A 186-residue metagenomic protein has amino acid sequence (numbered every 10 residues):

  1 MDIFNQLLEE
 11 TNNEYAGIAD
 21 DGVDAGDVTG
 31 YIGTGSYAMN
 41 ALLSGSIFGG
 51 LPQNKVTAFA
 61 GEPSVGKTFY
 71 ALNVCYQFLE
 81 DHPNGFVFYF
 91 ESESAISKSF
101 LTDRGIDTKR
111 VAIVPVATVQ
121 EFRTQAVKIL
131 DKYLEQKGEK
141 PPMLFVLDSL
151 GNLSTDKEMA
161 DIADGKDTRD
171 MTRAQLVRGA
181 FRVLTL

Functional and structural regions predicted by a protein language model:
D2-V111, F122-D131: The Walker A/P-loop phosphate-binding site
L79-E80, K166-L186: Substrate-engagement module of ASCE P-loop NTPases
N84-F86, G138-L144: Loop/turn-to-beta-strand initiation segments
R110-Q120, E158-L176: Flexible beta-alpha connector loops of hexameric P-loop NTPases
A126-K137, I162: Conserved RecA-like ASCE ATPase "motif II neighborhood" in helicase/translocase motors
S149: Walker B catalytic acidic pair
N152: Residues immediately C-terminal
